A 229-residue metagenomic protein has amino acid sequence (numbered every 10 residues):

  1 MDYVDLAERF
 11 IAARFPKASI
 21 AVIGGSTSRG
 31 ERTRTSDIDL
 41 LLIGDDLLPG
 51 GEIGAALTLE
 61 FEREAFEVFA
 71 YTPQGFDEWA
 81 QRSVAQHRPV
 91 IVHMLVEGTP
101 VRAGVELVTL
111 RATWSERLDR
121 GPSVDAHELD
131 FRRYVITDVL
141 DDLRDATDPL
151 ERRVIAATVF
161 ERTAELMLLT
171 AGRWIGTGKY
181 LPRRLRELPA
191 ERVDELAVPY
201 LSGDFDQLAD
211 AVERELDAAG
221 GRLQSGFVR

Functional and structural regions predicted by a protein language model:
M1-K17, V22-T35, L41-H93: Metal-dependent nucleotidyltransferase catalytic core
Y3, L57-T147: Conserved NTP/Mg2+-binding pocket subregion across the NTase superfamily
A7-F10, R14-F15, R29-E31, L40 (+5 more regions): Aromatic-residue detector
S19, S26-S28, S36, S83 (+4 more regions): Generic serine detector
G24-G25, G30, G44, G50-G54 (+10 more regions): Residue-identity detector for glycine
L118-R229: Conserved nucleotidyltransferase catalytic core and NTase-mimicking acidic/glycine-rich helix/loop elements in nucleic
